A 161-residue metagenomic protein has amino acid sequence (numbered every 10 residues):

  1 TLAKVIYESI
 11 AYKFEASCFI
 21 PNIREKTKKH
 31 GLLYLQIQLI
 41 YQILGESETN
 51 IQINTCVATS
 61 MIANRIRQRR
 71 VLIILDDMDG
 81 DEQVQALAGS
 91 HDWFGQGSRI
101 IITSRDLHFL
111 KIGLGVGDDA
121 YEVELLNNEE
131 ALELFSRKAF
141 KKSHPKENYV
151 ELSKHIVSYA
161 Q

Functional and structural regions predicted by a protein language model:
T1, E25-K29, G80-Q83, H108-K111 (+1 more regions): Eukaryotic short linear interaction motifs
T1-S60: Post-nucleotide-binding-loop coupling segment downstream of the phosphate-binding loop, primarily in RecA-like P-loop
E8-K13, C56-L126: A conserved switch/coupling segment of P-loop NTPase cores
S17, N50-I51, I73, Q85-A86 (+1 more regions): Short, flexible/disordered secondary-structure transition segments
C18-P21, H30, Y34, N64 (+4 more regions): Conserved, well-structured core segments
G31-L35, A58, Q83, A131 (+1 more regions): Helical mechanochemical/support elements of P-loop NTPase systems and associated helical scaffolds
L39-Q52, Q96-S98, S104-Q161: Non-catalytic, charged helical/coil tracts that couple and regulate nucleotide-powered enzyme cores
